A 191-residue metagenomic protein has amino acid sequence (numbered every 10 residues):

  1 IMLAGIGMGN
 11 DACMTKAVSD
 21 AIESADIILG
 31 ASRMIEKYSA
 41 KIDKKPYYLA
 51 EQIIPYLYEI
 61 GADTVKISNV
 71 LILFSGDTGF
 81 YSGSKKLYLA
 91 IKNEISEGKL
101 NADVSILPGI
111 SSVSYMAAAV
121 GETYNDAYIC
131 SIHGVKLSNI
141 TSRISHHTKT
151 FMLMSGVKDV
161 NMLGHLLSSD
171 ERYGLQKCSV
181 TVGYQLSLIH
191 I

Functional and structural regions predicted by a protein language model:
I1-I106, S114, L137: Class I S-adenosyl-L-methionine
I1-L3, V70, S145-I189: A contiguous loop/helix-start segment that scaffolds small-molecule binding in enzyme catalytic cores
D20-A21, V65, S96-G98, V120-T123 (+2 more regions): Solvent-exposed alpha-helices and their adjacent loops that cap or buttress functional pockets in soluble metabolic
I27-G30, K92, G121-N125, S168-Q176: Generic secondary-structure signature for well-ordered alpha-helical cores
L29-A31, I72-F74, V104-G109, I129-S131 (+2 more regions): General beta-strand structural signal in soluble alpha/beta enzymes
K45-Q52, V104-S105, Y124-S131, Y173-V182: Short hydrophobic/aromatic-enriched beta-strand-loop microsegments
K85, M116-A118, I140-S142, N161-S168: A short secondary-structure junction signal
V113-S142, S155: Short, glycine-/small-residue-rich phosphate/pyrophosphate-handling segment
